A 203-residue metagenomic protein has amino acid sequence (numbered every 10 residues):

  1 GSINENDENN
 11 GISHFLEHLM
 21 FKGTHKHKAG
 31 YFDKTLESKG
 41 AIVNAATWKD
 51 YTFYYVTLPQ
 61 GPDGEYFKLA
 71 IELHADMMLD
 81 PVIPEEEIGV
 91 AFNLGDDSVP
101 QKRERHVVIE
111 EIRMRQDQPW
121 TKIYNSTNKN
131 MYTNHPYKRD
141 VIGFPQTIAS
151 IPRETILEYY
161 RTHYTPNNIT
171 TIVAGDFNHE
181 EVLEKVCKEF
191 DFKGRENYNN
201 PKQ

Functional and structural regions predicted by a protein language model:
G1, T57-P59, A174-N178: Solvent-exposed residues in well-ordered beta-strands and their adjoining turns, especially edge/terminal strands
G1-L36: Active/ligand-binding-proximal structured segments within catalytic/core domains that scaffold catalytic residues
E8-N9, W120, L183-K185: Short acidic, glycine/serine/threonine-rich loops at helix termini
G11, T52, N167-I169: Structural beta-strand/beta-sheet cores of well-ordered domains, especially the beta-sheet scaffolds that support
H14, H18, H135, H179: Histidine-centered active-site/metal-ligand motif
T24-H25, F32-Y159, E180, K202: Acidic/histidine-enriched segments that form metal/cofactor-coordinating and catalytic pocket/exosite environments
V141, P166, T170-Q203: An aromatic/glycine/proline-enriched structural segment found at the starts of mature extracellular/organellar domains
